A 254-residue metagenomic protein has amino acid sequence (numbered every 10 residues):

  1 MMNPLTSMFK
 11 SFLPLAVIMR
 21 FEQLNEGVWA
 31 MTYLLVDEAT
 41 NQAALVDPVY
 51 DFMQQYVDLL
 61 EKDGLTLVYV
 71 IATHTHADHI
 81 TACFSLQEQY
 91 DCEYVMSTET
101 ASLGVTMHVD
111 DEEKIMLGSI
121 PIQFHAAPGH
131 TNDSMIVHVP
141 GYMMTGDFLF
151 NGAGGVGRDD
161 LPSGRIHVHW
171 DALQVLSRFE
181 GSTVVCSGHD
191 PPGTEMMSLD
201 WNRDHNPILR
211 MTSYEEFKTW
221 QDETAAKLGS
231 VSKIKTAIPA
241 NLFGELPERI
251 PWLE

Functional and structural regions predicted by a protein language model:
M2-K10, D171-V184, P191-E254: Accessory terminal helices/loops
M2-L67, L103-S187: Catalytic core of the metallo-beta-lactamase
A30, D51, A77-D78, T194: Short alpha-helical
F52-V95: Active-site metal-binding motif and surrounding structural segment of the metallo-beta-lactamase
H76, I80, N132, L149 (+1 more regions): Active-site His/Glu-centered metal-binding helix of metallohydrolases
T81, S163-G164, T212: Residue-level signal for the nucleotide or nucleotide-sugar donor/cofactor binding architecture
M96-S102: Short, polar loop motifs at secondary-structure junctions
S97, S187-G188: Short glycine/serine/threonine-enriched helix-capping/active-site loop that flanks the nucleotide-sugar donor pocket
